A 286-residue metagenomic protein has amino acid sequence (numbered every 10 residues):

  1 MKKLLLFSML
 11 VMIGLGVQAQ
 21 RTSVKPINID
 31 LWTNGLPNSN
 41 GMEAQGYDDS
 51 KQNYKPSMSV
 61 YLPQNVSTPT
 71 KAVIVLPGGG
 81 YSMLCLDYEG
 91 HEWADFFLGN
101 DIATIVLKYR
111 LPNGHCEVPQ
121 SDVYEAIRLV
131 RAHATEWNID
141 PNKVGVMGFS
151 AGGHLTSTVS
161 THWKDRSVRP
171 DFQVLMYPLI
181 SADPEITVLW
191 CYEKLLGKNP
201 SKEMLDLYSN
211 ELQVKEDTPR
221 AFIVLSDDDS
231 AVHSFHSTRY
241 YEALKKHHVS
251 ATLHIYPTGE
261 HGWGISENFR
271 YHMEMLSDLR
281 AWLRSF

Functional and structural regions predicted by a protein language model:
M1-P26: Bacterial Sec-dependent N-terminal signal peptides
R21-S67: N-terminal cap/lid segment of alpha/beta-hydrolase-fold proteins
P69-G78: Short beta-strand element of the alpha/beta-hydrolase
C85-A94, I105-P141, S266-E274: Catalytic nucleophile-loop/oxyanion-hole region of alpha/beta-hydrolase and closely related hydrolase-like folds
E125-V188, L205-D206: Primarily recognizes the serine-hydrolase "nucleophile elbow" in alpha/beta-hydrolase and SGNH/GDSL folds
D217, F222-L225, D229: Short beta-strand/loop motif that positions the catalytic acidic residue of the alpha/beta-hydrolase fold
S230-H236: Conserved alpha/beta-hydrolase "acid-adjacent" motif
T238-F286: C-terminal catalytic histidine-bearing segment of alpha/beta-hydrolase fold enzymes
